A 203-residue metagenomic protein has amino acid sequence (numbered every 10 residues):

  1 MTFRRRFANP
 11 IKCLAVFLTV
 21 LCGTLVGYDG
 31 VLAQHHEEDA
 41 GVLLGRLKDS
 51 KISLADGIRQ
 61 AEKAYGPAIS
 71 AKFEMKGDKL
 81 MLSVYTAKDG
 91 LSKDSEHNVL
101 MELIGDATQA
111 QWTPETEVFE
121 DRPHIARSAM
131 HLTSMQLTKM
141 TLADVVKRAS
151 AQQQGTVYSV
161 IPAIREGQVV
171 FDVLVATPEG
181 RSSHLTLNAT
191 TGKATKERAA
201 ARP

Functional and structural regions predicted by a protein language model:
T2-C13, L25-P203: Long, terminal "pre-/pro-" and other extracytoplasmic accessory regions that lie outside the mature folded/catalytic
F17-L18: Sec-dependent N-terminal signal peptides
